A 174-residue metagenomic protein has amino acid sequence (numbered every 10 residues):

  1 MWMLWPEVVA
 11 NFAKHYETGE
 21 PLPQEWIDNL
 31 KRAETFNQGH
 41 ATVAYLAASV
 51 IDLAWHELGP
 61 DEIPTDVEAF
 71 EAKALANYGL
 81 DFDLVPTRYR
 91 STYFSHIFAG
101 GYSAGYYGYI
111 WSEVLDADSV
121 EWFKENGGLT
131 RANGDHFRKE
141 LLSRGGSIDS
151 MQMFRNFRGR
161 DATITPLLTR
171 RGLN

Functional and structural regions predicted by a protein language model:
M1-N174: Cation-handling catalytic/transport regions enriched in His/Asp/Glu
